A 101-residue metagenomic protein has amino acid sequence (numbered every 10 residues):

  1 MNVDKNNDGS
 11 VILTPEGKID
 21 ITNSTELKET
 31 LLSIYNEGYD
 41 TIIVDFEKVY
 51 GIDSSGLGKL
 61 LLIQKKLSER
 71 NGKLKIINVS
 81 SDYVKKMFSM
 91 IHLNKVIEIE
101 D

Functional and structural regions predicted by a protein language model:
M1-T14: Short beta-strand/loop segment at the start of cytosolic alpha/beta domains
K18-V96: Amphipathic alpha-helical interaction surfaces in cytosolic regulatory modules
E98-D101: Short acidic-hydrophobic, aromatic-tinged amphipathic segments that line or gate anion-handling sites
